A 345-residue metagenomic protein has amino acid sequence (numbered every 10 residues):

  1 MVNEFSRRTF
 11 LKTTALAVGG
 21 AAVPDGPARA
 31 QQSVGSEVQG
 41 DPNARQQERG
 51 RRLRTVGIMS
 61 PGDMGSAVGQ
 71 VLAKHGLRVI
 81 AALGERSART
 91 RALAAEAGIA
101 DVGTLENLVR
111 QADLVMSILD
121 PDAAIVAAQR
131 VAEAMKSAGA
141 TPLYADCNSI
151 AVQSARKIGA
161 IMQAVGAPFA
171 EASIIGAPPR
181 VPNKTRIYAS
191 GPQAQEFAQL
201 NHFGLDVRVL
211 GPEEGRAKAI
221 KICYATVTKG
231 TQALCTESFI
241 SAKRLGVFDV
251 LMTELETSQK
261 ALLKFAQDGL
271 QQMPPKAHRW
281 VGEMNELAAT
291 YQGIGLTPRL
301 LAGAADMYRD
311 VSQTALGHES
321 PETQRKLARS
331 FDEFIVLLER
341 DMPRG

Functional and structural regions predicted by a protein language model:
M1-T9, A82: N-terminal secretory signal peptides
K12-G20, A30-Q32, V38-R110: NAD(P)+-binding Rossmann beta1-loop-alpha1 motif at the extreme N-terminus of oxidoreductases
N43, V311-G345: NAD(P)-dependent dehydrogenase/reductase Rossmann-like domain
R54, P142, T185: Nucleotide donor/acceptor-binding cores
E106-S117, P121-P168: Rossmann-fold NAD(P) dinucleotide-binding segment
I150-K229: Rossmann-fold dinucleotide-binding core
I220-L327: Helical "substrate-binding/catalytic lid" subdomain of Rossmann-like NAD(P)-dependent dehydrogenases/reductases
